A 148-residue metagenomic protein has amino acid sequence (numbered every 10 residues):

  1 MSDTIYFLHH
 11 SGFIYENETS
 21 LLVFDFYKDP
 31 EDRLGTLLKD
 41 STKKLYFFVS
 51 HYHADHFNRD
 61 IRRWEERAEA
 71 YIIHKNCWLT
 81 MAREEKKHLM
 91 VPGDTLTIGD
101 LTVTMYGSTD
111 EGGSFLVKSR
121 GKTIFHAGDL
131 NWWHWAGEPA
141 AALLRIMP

Functional and structural regions predicted by a protein language model:
M1-Y6: Extreme N-terminal starter segment of soluble prokaryotic enzymes
H10, H51-H56, D110, H126: Histidine-centered active-site/metal-ligand motif
G12-Y52, R59-W64, L130-P148: Pre-active-site segment of Zn-dependent metallo-hydrolases
I14-E16, T95-M147: Catalytic core of the metallo-beta-lactamase
D32, H56-F57, N76-R83: Short, charged/polar "capping" segments at the starts of alpha-helices and the immediately preceding loops
L45-V49, E69-W78: Short internal beta-strands
H88-V91: Short acidic-hydrophobic, aromatic-tinged amphipathic segments that line or gate anion-handling sites
